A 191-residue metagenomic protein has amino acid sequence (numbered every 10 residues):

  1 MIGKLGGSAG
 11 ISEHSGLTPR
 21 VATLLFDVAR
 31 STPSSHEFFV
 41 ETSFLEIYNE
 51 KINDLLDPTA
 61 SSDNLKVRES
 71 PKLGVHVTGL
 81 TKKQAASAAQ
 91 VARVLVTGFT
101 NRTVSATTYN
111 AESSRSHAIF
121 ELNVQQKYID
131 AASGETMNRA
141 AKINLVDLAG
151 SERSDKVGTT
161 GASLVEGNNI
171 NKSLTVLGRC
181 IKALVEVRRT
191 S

Functional and structural regions predicted by a protein language model:
M1-S191: Microtubule-binding structural modules
